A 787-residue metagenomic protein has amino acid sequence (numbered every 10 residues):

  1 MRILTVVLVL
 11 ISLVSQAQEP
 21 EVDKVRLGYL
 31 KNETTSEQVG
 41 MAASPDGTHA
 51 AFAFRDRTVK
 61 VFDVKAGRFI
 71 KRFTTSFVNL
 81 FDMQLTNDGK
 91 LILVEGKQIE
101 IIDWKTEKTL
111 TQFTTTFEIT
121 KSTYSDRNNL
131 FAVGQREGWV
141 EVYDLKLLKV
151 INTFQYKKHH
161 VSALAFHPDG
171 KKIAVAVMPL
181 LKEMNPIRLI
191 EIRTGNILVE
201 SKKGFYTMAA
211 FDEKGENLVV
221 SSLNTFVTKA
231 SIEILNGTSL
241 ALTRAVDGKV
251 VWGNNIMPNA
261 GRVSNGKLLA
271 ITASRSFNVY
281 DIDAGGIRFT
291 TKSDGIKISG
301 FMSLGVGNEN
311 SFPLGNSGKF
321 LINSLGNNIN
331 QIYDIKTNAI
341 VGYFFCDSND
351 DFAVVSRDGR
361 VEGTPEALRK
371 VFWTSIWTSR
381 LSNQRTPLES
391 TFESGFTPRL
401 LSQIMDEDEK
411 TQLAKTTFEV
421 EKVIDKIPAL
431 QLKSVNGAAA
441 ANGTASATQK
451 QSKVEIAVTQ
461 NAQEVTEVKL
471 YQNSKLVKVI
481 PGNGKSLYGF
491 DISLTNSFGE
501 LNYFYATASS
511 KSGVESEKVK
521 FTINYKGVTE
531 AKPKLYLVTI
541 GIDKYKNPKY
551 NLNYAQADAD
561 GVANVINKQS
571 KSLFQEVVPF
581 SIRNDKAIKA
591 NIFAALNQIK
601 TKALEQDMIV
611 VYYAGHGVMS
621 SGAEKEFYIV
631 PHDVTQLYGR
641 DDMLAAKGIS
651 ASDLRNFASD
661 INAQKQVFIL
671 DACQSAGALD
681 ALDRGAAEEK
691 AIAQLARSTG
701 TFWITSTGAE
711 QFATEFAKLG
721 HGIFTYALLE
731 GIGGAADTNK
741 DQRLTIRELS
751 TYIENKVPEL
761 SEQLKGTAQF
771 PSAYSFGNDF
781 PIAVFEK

Functional and structural regions predicted by a protein language model:
Q18-G40, K249-G253, T290, N327-K433: Eukaryotic protein-protein interaction scaffolds centered on beta-propeller repeats
L30-R57: Beta-strand-rich domains and repeat architectures in extracellular enzymes and scaffolds, especially beta-propellers
Q38-G40, N79-M83, E118-T123, H159-L164 (+5 more regions): Repeated scaffold domains used in trafficking and secretory/extracellular systems, primarily beta-propellers
P45-D46, N87-D88, D126-R127, P168-D169 (+3 more regions): Residue-level detector of Asp-centered blade-edge/turn motifs that repeat once per structural unit in beta-propeller
A50, L91-I92, F131, I173 (+3 more regions): Hydrophobic beta-strand positions that form the internal "hydrophobic ladder" of WD40/Gbeta-like beta-propeller blades
R57-T58, G138, P179-E183, N224-T228 (+1 more regions): Short glycine/acidic-enriched loop and turn motifs that connect beta-strands
V371-K787: Cysteine endopeptidase catalytic domains of the caspase/legumain-like
